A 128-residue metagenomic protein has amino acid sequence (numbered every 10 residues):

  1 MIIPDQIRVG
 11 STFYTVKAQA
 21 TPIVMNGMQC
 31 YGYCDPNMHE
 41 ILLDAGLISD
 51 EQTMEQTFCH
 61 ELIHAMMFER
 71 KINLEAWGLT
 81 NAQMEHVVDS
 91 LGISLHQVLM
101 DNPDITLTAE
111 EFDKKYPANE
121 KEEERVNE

Functional and structural regions predicted by a protein language model:
M1-T53, E69-E128: Metalloprotease/metallohydrolase-associated module, dominated by Zn2+-dependent proteases
Q56-F68: Active-site recognition of the HExxH zinc-binding catalytic motif
